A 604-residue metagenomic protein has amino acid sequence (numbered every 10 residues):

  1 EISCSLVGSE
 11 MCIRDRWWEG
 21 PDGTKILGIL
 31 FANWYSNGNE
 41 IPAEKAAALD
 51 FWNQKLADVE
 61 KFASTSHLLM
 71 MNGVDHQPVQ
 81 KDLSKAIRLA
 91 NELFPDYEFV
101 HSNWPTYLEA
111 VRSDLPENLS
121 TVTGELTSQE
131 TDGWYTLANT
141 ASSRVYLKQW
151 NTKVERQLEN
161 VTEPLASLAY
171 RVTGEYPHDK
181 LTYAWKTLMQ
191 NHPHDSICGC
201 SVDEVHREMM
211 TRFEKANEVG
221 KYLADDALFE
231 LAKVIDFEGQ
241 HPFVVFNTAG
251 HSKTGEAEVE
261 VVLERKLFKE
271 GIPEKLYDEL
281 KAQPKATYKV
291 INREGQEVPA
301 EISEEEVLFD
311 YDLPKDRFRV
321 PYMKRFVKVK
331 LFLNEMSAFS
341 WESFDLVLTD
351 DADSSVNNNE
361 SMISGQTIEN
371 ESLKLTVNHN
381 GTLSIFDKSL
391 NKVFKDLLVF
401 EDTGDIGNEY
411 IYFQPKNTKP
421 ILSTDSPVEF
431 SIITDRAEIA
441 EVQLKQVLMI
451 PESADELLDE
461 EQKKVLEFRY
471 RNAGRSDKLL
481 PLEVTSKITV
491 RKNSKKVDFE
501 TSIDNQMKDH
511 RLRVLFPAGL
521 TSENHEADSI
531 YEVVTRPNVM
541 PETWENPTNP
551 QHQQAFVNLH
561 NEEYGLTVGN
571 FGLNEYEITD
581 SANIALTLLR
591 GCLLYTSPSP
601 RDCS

Functional and structural regions predicted by a protein language model:
E1, N72-Q77, V172-T173, V202-M209 (+3 more regions): Conserved short loop/turn motifs at secondary-structure junctions
I2-G8, S599-S604: Positively charged, low-complexity/disordered segments
S5, S9, R14-D15, A57-A141: C-terminal domain-boundary segment and adjacent tail
S5, S9-N37: Surface-exposed loop and adjacent secondary-structure segments within mature catalytic domains
R14, L30, N39-A48, W52-N53 (+8 more regions): C-terminal (or distal) subdomains of carbohydrate-active enzymes
S36-A46, M70-P78: The substrate-binding groove and active-site-proximal loops of carbohydrate-active enzymes, especially glycoside
A110-M209, L586-S597, R601: Aromatic/acidic polysaccharide-binding cleft in carbohydrate-active enzymes
R156-Y288, A300-I302: Histidine-centered catalytic/metal-binding microenvironments
